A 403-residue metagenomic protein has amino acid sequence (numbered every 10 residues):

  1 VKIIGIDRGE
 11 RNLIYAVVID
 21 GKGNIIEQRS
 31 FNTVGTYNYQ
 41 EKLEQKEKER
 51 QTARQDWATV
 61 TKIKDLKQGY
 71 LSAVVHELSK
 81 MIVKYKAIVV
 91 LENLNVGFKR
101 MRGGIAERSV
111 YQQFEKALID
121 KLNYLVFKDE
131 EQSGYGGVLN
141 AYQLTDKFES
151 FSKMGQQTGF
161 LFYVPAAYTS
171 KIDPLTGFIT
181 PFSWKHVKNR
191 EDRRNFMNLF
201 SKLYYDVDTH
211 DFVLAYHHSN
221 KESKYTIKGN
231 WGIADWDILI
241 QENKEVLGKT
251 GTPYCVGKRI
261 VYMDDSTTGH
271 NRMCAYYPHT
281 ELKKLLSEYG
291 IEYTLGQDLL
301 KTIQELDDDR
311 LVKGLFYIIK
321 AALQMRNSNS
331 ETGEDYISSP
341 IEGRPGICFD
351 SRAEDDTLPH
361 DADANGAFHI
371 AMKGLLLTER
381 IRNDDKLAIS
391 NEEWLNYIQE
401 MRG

Functional and structural regions predicted by a protein language model:
V1-G403: Positively charged, helix-rich recognition surfaces that bind polyanionic ligands
